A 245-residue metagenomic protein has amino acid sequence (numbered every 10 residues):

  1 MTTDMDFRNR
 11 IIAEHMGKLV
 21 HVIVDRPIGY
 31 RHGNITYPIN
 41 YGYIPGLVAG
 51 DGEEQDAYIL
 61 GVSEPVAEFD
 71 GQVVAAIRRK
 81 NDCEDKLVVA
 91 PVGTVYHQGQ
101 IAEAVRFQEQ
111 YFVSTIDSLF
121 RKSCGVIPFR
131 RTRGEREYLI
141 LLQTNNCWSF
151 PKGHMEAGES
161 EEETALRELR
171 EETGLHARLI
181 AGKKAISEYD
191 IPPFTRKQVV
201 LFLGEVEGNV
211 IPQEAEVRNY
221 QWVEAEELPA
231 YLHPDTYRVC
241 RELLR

Functional and structural regions predicted by a protein language model:
T2-L119: Hydrophobic N-terminal alpha-helices or hydrophobic patches in metabolic proteins across all domains of life
I39, Q55, K122-C124, R136 (+2 more regions): Change "...and in nucleic-acid phosphodiester-cleaving endonucleases..." to "...and in nucleic-acid processing enzymes
L47, S63, G93-T94, R130-R133 (+2 more regions): Short loop segments at secondary-structure junctions
V89, V126, F202-V206: Short beta-strand element of the conserved SAM-dependent methyltransferase core
T115-Y138: Conserved N-terminal beta-strand and adjoining loop/helix that marks the start of the Nudix/MutT-like hydrolase domain
L141-L142: Gly/Ser-enriched beta-turn/beta-hairpin loop segments
S149-K152: A short gly/proline-enriched turn/hairpin at secondary-structure junctions
M155-L244: Unchanged
